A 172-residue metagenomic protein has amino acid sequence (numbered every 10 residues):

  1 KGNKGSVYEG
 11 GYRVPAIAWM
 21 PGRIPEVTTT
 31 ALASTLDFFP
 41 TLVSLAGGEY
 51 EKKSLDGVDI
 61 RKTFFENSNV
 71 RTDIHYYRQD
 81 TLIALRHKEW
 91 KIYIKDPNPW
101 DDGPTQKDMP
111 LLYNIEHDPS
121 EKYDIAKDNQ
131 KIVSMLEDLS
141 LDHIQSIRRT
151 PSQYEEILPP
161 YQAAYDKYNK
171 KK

Functional and structural regions predicted by a protein language model:
K1-E9, I24, T28-A31, L36-E116 (+1 more regions): C-terminal cap/loop subdomain of S1 sulfatases and analogous C-terminal strand-loop tails that border
R13-I17, F39: Structural micro-motif
A16-I24: The feature captures the short pre-catalytic strand/loop hairpin that immediately precedes and shapes the active-site
G22, N69-T72, Q145-S152: Generic structural signal for secondary-structure transition and capping sites
F38, H87-K88, I92, P97-W100 (+2 more regions): Long, internal low-complexity/basic segments
